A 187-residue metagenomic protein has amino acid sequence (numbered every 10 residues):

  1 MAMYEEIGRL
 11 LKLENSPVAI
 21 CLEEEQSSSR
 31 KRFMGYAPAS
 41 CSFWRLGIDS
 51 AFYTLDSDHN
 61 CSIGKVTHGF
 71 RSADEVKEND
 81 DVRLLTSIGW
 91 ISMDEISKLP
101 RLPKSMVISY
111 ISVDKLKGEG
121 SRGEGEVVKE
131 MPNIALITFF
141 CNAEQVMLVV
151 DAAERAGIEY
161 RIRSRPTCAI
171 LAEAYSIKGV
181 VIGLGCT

Functional and structural regions predicted by a protein language model:
A2-T187: Acidic, serine/proline-rich low-complexity intrinsically disordered regions
